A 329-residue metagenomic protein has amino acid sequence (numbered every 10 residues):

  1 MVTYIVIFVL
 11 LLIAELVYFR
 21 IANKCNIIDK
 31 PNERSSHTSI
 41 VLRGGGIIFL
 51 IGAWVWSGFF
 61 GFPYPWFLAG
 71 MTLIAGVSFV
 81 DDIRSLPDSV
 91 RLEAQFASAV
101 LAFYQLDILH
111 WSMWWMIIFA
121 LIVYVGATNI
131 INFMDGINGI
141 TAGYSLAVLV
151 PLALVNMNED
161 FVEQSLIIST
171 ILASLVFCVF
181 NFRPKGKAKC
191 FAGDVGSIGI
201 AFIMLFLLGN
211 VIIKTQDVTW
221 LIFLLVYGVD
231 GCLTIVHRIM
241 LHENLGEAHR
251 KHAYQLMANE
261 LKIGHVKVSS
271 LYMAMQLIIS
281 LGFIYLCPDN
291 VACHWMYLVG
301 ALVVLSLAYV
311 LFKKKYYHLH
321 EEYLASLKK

Functional and structural regions predicted by a protein language model:
M1-C232: "…together with the soluble PPM/PP2C metallo-phosphatase catalytic core" -> "…together with the soluble PPM/PP2C
L16-L42, I235-V266, K328: Cytosolic, membrane-interface loops and tails of multi-pass inner-membrane proteins
R20-C25, K185-G186, I239, A308-L324: Membrane-interface capping segments at transmembrane-helix boundaries
P87-R91, G193, I263-L271, A292-C293: Membrane-interface starts of transmembrane alpha-helices
L224, C293-Y309: Small-residue-rich transmembrane alpha-helices that serve as helix-helix interface/gating elements in multipass
K251, N259-G282, C287: Alpha-helical transmembrane segments of integral membrane proteins, especially multi-pass inner/plasma-membrane
L281-V299: Extracellular/periplasmic helix-loop-helix junctions in multi-pass membrane proteins
